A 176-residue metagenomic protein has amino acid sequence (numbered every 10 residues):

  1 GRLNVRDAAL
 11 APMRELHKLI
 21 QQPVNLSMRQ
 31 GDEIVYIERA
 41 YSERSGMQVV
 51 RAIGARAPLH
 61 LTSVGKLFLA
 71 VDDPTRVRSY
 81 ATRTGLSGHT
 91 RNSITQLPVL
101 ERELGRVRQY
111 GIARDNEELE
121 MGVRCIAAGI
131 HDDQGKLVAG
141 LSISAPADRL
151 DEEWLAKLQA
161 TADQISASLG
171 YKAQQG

Functional and structural regions predicted by a protein language model:
G1-R83: Amphipathic alpha-helical effector-binding/dimerization core of metabolite-sensing transcriptional regulators
R2, R83-S87, I143, Y171: General structural signal for alpha-helix termini and helix-helix connectors
P12-L16, V24-N25, S87-S93, Y110-N116: Short helix-to-loop capping/linker segments positioned immediately adjacent to catalytic or ligand/cofactor-binding
H17, R76, R108, S166 (+1 more regions): Secondary-structure transition/hinge residues
L69, G85, D163-G176: Cysteine/selenocysteine-centered motifs that mediate thiol-based redox chemistry or coordinate metal-sulfur cofactors
S79-Y80, N116, Q174: Short, hydrophobic secondary-structure boundary micro-motifs
N92-S168: Extended hydrophobic
